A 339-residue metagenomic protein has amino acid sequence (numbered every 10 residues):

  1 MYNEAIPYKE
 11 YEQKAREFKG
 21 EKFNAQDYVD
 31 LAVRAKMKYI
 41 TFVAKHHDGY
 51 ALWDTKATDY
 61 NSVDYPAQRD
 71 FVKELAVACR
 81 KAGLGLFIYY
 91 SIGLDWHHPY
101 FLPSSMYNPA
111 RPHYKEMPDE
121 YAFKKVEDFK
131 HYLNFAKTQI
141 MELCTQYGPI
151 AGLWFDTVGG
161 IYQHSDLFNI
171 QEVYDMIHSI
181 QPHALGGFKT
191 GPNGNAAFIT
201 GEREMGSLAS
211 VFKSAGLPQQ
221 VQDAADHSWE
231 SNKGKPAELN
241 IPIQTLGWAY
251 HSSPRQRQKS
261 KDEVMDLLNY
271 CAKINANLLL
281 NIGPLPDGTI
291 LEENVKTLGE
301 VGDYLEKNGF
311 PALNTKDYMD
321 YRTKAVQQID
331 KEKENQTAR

Functional and structural regions predicted by a protein language model:
M1-R339: Mature catalytic domains of secreted/periplasmic carbohydrate-active enzymes
